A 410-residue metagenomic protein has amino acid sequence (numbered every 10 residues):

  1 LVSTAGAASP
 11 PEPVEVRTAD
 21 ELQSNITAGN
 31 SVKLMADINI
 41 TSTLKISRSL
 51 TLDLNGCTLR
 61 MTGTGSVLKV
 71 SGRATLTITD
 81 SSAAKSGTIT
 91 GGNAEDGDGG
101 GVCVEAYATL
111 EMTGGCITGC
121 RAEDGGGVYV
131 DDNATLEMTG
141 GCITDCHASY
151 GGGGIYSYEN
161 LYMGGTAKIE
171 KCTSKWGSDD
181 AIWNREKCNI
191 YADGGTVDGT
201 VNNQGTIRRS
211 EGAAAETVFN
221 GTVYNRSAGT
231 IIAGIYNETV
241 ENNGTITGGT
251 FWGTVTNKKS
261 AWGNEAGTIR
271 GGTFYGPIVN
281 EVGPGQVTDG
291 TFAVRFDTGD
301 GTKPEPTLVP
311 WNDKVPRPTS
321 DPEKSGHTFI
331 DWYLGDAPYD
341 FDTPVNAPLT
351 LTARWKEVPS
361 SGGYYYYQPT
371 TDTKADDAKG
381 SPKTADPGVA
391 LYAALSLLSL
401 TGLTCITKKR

Functional and structural regions predicted by a protein language model:
V2-S24, D289-G290, R295-K303: Right-handed parallel beta-helix/beta-solenoid
T18, L22-N25, L34, L52 (+12 more regions): Extracellular/surface recognition and adhesion modules
A19-D20, N30-R60, G195-T196, I235 (+1 more regions): N-terminal extracellular ligand-recognition/capping segment immediately after the signal peptide
N39-T51, L59-T79, T90-L110, Y129-N133 (+6 more regions): Extracellular beta-strand-rich solenoid/capping regions of secreted or surface-exposed proteins that bind or remodel
G56-T64, T79-D98, G114-D124, T135 (+6 more regions): Beta-strand-rich solenoid/repeat architectures in extracellular/passenger domains of polysaccharide-targeting enzymes
D289-D372: Secondary-structure capping and domain/repeat boundary segments
K374-Y392: Extracellular Ser/Thr-rich, low-complexity/disordered mucin-like segments
G388-K409: A cross-kingdom C-terminal cell-surface attachment/processing module
